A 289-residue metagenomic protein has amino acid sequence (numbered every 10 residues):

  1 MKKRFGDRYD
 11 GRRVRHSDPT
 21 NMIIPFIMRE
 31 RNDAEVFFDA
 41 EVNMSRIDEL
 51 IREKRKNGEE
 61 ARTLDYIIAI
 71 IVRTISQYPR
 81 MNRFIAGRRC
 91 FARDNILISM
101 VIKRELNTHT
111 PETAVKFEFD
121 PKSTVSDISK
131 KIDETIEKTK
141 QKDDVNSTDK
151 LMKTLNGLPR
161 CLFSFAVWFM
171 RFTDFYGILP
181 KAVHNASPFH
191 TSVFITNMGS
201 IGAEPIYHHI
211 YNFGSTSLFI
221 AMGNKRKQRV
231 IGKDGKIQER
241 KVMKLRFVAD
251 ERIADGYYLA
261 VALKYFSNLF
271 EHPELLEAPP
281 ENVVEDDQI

Functional and structural regions predicted by a protein language model:
M1-I289: C-terminal catalytic/motor cores of large multi-domain enzyme assemblies
